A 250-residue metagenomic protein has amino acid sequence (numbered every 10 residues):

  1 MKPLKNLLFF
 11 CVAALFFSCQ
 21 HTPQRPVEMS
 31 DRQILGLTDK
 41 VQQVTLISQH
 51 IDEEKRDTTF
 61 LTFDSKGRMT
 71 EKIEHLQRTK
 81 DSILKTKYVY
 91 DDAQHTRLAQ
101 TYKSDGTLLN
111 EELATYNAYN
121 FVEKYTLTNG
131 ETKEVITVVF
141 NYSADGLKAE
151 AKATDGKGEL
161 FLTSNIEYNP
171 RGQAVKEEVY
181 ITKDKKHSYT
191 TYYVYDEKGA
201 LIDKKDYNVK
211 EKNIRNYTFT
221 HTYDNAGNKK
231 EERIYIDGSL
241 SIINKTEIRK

Functional and structural regions predicted by a protein language model:
M1-L8: Bacterial N-terminal signal peptides that target proteins for export
L15-S18: C-terminal motif of bacterial Sec signal peptides marking the signal peptidase cleavage site
Q20-K250: Buried hydrophobic residues that stabilize the cores of well-folded domains
